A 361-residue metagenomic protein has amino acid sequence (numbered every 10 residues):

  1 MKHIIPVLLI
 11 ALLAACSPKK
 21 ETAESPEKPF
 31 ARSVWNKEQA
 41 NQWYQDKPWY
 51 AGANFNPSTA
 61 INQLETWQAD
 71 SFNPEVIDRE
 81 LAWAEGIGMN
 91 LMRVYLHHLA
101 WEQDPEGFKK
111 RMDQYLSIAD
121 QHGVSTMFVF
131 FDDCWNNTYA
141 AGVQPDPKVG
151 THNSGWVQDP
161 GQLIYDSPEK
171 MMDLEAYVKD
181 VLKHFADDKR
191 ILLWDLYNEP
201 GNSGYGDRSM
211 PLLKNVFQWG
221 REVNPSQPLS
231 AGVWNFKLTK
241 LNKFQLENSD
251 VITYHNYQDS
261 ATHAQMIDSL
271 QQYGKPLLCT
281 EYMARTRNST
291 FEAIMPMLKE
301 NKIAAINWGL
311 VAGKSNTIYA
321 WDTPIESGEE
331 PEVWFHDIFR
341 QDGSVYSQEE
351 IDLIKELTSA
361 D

Functional and structural regions predicted by a protein language model:
M1-L9: Sec-dependent signal peptide recognition, specifically the positively charged N-region followed immediately by
L12-A15: C-terminal motif of bacterial Sec signal peptides marking the signal peptidase cleavage site
S17-K19: Bacterial signal peptide processing site
K28-S249, H255, S260-T262, Y273 (+7 more regions): Active-site mouth of glycoside hydrolases
N307-G309: Replace "adjacent to P-loop NTPase cores in ATP/GTP-dependent enzymes" with "adjacent to NTP-binding cores
T323-P324: Structured C-terminal subdomain patch of bacterial secreted/periplasmic proteins
E356-D361: Catalytic domains of carbohydrate-active enzymes that cleave complex glycans
